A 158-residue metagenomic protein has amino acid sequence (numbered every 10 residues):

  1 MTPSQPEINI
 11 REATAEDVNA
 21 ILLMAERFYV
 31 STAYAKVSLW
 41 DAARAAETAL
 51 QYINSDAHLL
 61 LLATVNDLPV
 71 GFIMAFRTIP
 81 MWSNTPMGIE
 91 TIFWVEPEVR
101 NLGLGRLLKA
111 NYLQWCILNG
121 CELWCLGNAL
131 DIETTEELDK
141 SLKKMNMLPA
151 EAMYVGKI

Functional and structural regions predicted by a protein language model:
I8-L23: A short beta-loop-alpha structural element at the N-terminal edge of CoA-dependent acyl/N-acetyltransferase catalytic
Y29-T48: Conserved GNAT-fold acetyl-CoA-binding loop/helix
L50-L62: A short helix-loop-beta-strand connector motif used in the catalytic cores of GNAT acetyltransferases and, in some
L62, L68-R77: Conserved beta-strand in the GNAT
I79-E90, A150: A conserved beta-turn-beta hairpin within the catalytic core of GNAT-like acetyltransferases that forms part
T91-N101: A short, internal acetyl-CoA/4′-phosphopantetheine-binding micro-motif in the GNAT/acyltransferase core
N101-Q114: Conserved acetyl-CoA-binding loop-helix of GNAT-fold acetyltransferases
W124-E137: Conserved beta-strand-loop-alpha-helix junction that forms the acyl-donor binding cleft
